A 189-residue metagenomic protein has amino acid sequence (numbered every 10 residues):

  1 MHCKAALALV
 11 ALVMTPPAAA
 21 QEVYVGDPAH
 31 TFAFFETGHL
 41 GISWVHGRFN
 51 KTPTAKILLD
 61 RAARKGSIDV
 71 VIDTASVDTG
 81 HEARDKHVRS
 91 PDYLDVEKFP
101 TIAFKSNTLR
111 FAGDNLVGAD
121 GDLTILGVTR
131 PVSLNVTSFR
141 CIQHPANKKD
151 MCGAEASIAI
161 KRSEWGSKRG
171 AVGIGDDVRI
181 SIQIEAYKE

Functional and structural regions predicted by a protein language model:
M1-L7: Bacterial N-terminal signal peptides that target proteins for export
A11-V13: Repetitive helical segments and hydrophobic/amphipathic motifs
T15-P17: N-terminal signal peptide c-region/cleavage motif recognized by signal peptidases
A19-E189: Low-complexity, acidic/polar, glycine-enriched regions of mature
